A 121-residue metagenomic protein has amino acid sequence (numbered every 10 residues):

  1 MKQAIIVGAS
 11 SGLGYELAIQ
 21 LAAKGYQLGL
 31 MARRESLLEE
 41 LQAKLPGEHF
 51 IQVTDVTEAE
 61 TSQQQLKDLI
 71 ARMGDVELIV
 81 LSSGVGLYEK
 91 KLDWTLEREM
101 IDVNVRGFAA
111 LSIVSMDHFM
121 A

Functional and structural regions predicted by a protein language model:
S10-S11: Conserved glycine-rich cofactor-binding loop
G14-Y15: N-terminal Rossmann-fold NAD(P) dinucleotide-binding loop
K24-E40: Conserved glycine-rich Rossmann-like NAD(P)H-binding loop of the short-chain dehydrogenase/reductase
L45-E60: Rossmann-fold cofactor-recognition segment
V80, L111-S115, F119: Hydrophobic positions on the long internal alpha-helix of Rossmann-like NAD(P)-dependent oxidoreductase domains
S82-Y88: Conserved NAD(P)H cofactor-binding loop of Rossmann-fold oxidoreductase domains
E89-D102: Short alpha-helical oligomerization interface
